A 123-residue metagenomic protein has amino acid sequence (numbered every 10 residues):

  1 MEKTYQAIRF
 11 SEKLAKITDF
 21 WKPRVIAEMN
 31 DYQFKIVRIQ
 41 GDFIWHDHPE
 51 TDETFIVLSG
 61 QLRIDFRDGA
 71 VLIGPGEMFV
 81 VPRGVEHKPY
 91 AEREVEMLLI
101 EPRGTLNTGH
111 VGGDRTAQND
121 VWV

Functional and structural regions predicted by a protein language model:
M1-K35, D114-V123: A short, N-terminal "cap"/entry segment at the start of jelly-roll beta-barrel domains of the cupin/DSBH fold
D19-F20, Q33-P49: Conserved short histidine dyad/triad with adjacent acidic residue
N30, L58-S59, G74-P75, R93: A cytosolic small-molecule/anion-sensing beta-strand core signal
Q33, D42, Q61-R63, A70 (+3 more regions): Structural motif
R38-I39, H48-D65, I100: Short, conserved beta-strand element in jelly-roll/cupin
F66-R67, P75, A91, G109: Short glycine-/acidic-enriched loop or helix-start segments at secondary-structure transitions that form or flank
R67-G84: Short acidic-glycine-tyrosine-enriched beta hairpin
R83-G113: Ligand-binding loop in jelly-roll beta-barrel domains
